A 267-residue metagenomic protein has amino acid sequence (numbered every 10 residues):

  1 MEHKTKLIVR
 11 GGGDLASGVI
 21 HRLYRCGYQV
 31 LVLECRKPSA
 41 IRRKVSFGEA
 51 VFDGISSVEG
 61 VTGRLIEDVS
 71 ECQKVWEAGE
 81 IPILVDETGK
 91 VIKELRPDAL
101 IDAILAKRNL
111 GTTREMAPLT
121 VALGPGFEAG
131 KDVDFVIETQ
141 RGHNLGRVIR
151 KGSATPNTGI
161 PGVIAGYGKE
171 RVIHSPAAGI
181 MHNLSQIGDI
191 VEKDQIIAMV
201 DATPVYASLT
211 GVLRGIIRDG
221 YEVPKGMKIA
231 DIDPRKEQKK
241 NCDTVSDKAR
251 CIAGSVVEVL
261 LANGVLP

Functional and structural regions predicted by a protein language model:
E2-P267: Well-ordered secondary-structure scaffolds
